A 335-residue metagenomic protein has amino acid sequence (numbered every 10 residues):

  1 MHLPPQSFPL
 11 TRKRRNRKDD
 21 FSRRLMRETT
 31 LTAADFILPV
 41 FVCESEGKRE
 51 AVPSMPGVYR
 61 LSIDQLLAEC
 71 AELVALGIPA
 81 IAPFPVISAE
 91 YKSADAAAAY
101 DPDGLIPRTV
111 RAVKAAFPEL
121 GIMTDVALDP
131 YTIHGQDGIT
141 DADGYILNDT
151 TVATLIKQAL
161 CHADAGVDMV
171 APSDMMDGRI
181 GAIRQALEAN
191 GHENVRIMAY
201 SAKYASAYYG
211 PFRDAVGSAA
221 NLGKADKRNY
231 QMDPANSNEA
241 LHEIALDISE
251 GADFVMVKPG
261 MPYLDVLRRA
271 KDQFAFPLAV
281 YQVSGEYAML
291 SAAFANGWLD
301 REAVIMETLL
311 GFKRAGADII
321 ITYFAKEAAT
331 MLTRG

Functional and structural regions predicted by a protein language model:
M1-R27: N-terminal amphipathic/basic leader segments beginning at the initiator methionine
H2-S7, D19, T32-I37, E44-G335: Alpha/beta enzyme core
